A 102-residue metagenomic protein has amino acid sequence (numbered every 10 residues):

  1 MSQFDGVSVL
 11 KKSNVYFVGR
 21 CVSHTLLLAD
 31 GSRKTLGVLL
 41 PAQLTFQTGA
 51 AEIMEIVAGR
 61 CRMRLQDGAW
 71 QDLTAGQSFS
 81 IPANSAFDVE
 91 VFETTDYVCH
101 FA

Functional and structural regions predicted by a protein language model:
M1-S32: A short, N-terminal "cap"/entry segment at the start of jelly-roll beta-barrel domains of the cupin/DSBH fold
F17, L44-F46, M63: Short loop/turn motifs at secondary-structure junctions and domain boundaries
L27-G49, L73, S78-A83: Conserved short histidine dyad/triad with adjacent acidic residue
V38, T48, L65, V91 (+1 more regions): Residue-level recognition of conserved beta-strand positions in structured domain cores
T48-R62: Short, conserved beta-strand element in jelly-roll/cupin
I53, A69-Q71: Short, surface-exposed secondary-structure edge patches
P82-A102: Ligand-binding loop in jelly-roll beta-barrel domains
